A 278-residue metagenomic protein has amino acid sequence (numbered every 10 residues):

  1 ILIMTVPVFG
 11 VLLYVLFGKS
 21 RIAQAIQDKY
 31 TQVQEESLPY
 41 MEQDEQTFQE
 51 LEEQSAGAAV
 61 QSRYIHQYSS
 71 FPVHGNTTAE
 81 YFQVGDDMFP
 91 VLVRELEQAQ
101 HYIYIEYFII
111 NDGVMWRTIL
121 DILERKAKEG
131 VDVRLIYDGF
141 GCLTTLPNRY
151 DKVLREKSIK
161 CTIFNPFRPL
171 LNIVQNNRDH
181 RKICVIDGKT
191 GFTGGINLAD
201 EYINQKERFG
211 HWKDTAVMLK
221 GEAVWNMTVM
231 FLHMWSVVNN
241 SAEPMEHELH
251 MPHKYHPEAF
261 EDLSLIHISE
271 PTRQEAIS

Functional and structural regions predicted by a protein language model:
I1-S269, R273: N-terminal localization/anchoring segments of enzymes in phospholipid and broader phosphate metabolism
S278: Acidic, glycine-rich loop-and-beta core segments that form the ion-binding/anion-interacting portion of active sites
